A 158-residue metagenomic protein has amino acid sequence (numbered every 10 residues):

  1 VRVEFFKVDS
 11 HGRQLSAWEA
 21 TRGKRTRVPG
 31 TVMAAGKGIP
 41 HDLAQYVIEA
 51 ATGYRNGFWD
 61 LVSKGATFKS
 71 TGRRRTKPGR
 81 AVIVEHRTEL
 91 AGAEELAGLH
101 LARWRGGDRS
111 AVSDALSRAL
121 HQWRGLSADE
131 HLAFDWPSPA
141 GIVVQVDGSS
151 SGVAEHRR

Functional and structural regions predicted by a protein language model:
V1-R13, W18, T26-V28, M33-P40 (+1 more regions): Metalloprotease/metallohydrolase-associated module, dominated by Zn2+-dependent proteases
I48: Short active-site segment of divalent metal-dependent hydrolases/proteases that encodes the spacing between
